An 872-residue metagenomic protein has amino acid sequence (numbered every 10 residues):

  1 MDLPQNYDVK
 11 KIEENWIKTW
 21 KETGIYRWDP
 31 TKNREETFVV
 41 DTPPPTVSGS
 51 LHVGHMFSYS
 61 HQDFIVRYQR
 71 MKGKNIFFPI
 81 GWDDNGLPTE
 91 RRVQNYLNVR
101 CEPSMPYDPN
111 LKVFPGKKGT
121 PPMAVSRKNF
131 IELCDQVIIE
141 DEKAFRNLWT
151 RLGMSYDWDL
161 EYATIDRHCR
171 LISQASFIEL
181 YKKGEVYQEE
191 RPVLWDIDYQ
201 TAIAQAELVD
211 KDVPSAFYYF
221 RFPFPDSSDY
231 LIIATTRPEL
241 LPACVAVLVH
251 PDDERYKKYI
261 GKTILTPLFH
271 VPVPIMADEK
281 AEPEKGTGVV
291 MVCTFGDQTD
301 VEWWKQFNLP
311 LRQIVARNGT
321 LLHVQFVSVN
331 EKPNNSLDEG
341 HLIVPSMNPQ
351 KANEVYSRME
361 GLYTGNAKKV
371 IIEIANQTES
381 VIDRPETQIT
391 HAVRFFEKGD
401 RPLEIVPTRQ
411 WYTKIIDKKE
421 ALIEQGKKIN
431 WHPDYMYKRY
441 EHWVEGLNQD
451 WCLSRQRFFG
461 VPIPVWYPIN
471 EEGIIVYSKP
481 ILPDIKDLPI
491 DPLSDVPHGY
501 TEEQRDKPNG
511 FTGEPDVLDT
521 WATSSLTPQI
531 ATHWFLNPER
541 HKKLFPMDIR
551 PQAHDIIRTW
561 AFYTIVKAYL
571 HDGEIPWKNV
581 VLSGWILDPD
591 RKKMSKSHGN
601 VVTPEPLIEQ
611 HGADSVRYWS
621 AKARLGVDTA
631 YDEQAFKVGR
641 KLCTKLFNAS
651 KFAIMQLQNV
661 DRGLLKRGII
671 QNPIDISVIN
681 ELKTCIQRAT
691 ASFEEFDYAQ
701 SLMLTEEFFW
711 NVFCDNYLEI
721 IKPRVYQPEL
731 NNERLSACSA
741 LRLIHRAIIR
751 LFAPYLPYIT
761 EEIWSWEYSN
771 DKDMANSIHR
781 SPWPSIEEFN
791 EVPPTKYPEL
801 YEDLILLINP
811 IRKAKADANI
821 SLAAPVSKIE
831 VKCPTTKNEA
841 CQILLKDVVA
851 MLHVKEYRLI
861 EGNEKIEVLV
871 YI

Functional and structural regions predicted by a protein language model:
M1-D252, C293-Q306, P310-N330, A375-L422 (+7 more regions): N-terminal, positively charged nucleic-acid-binding surface of large information/translation enzymes
R34-T42, F64, P115-P121, R146-G153 (+8 more regions): Active-site-adjacent bridging/hinge elements
G54-V66, K74, W82-D83, C169-I172 (+8 more regions): Structured ligand/cofactor/substrate-binding pocket environments in proteins
R67-N75, Y96-M105, R151-Y156, K183-Q188 (+19 more regions): Secondary-structure transition/capping motifs at alpha-helix termini and the adjoining loop/turn into the next element
N98-K128, V329-M359, S478-R505: Charged, glycine/proline-rich intrinsically disordered loops and linkers
R100-M105, R127-E132, E605, L625-K637: Short, polar/flexible loop-turn hinges at active-site or ligand-entry regions and domain interfaces
Y199, F269, G399-D400, I469-E472 (+1 more regions): Short Cys/His-rich metal-coordination motifs, predominantly Zn2+-binding knuckles/fingers
Y219, Q449-A522, L526, L570-A613 (+1 more regions): Feature 926 captures the class I aminoacyl-tRNA synthetase adenylation module centered on the KMSKS loop
